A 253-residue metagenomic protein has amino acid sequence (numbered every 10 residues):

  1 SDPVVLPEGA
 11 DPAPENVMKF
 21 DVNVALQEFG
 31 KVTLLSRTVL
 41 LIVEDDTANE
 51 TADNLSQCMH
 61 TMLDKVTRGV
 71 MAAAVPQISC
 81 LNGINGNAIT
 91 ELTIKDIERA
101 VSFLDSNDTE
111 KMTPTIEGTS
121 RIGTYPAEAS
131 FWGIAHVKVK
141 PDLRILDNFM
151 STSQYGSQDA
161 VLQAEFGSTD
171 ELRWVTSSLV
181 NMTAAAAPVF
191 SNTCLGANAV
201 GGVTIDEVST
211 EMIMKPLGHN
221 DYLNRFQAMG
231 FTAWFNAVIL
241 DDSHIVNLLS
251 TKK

Functional and structural regions predicted by a protein language model:
S1-F29: Assembly/oligomerization interface modules of large self-assembling protein complexes
D2-P3, D64-R68, V238-I239: Intrinsically disordered or highly flexible coil/loop and linker segments, enriched in small and charged/polar residues
K19-V22, G118-I122: Catalytic micro-motifs at enzyme active sites that drive phosphoryl/nucleotidyl and oxygen chemistry
N23-I42: Extended, low-charge hydrophobic alpha-helical regions
L26-E28, E128, N224: Short, solvent-exposed loop/turn segments at the edges of secondary structure
V39-E117: Alpha-helical scaffold segments that mediate packing/assembly in large oligomeric complexes
G86-T113, F131-I134, K138-K253: Sequence/fold signature of self-assembling virion shell proteins
I122-P126, A164: Short, conserved, surface-exposed binding loops centered on an aromatic residue
